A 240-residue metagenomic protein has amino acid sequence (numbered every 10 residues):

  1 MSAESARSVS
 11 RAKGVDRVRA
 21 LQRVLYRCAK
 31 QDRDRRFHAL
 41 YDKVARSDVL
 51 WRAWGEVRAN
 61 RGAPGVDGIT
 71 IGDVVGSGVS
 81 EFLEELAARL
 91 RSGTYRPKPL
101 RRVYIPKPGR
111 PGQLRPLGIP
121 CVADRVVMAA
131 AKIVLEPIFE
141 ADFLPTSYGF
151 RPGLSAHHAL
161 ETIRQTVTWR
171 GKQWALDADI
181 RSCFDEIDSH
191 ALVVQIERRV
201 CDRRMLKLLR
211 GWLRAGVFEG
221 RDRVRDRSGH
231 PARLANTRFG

Functional and structural regions predicted by a protein language model:
M1-S80: Non-catalytic, polymerase-adjacent accessory regions of viral genome-replication enzymes
A53-V57, A130, L208-L213: Short alpha-helical scaffolding segments that buttress acidic/His motifs in well-ordered protein cores
V66-G68, P116, I180, L234: Conformational gate/switch positions in structured elements
D73, P108-G109: Intrinsically disordered, low-complexity linear regions
F82-E85, R89-P108, V134, D142-G240: Conserved polymerase palm-domain catalytic core
G112-P116, E140-F143: Short small-residue beta-strand/loop micro-motif enriched in glycine and branched aliphatics
L114, V127-M128, D185-I187: Short helix/loop capping segments that flank catalytic or ligand/cofactor-binding pockets
L117-G118, V122-M128, K132, W174: Duplex nucleic acid-engaging cores and interfaces of nucleic-acid transaction enzymes
